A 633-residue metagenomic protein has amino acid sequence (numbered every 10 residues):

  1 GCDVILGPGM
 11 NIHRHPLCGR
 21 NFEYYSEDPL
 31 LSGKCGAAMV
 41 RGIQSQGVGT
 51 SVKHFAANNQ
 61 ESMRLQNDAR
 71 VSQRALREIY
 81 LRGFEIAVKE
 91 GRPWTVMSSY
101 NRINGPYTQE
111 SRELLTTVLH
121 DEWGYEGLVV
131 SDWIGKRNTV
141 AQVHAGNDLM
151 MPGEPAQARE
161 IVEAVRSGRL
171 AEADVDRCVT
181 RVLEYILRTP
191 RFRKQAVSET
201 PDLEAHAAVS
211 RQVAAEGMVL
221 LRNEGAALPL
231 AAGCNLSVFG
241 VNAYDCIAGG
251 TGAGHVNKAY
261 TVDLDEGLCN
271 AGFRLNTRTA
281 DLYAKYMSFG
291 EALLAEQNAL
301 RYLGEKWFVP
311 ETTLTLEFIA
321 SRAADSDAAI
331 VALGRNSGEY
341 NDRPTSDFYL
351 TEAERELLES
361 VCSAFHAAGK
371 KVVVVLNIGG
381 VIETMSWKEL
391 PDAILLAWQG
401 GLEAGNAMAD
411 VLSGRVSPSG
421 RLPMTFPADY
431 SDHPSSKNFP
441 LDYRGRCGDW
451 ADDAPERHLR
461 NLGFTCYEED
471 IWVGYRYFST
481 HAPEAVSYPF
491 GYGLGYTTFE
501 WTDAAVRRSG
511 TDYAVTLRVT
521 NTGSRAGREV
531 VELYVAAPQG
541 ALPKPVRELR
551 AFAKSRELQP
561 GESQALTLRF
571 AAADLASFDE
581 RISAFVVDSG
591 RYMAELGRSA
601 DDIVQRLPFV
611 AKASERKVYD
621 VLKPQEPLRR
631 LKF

Functional and structural regions predicted by a protein language model:
G1-E580, V586-L596, A600, L622-F633: Glycoside hydrolase catalytic-domain context in secreted enzymes
D602-V618: Short beta-strand elements
